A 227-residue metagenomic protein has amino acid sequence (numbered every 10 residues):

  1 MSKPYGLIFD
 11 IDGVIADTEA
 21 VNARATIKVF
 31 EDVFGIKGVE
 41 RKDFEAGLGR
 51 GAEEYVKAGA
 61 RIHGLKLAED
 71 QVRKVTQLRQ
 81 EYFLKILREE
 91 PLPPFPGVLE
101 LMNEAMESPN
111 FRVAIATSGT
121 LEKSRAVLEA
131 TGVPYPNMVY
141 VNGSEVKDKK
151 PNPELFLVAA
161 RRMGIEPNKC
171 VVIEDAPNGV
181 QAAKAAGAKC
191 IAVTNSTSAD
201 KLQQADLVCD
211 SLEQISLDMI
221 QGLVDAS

Functional and structural regions predicted by a protein language model:
M1-Y5, N103, T120-S227: Asp-based, Mg2+/Mn2+-dependent phosphohydrolase catalytic module
S2-E107, E122, P134: N-terminal helical cap/lid subdomain that shapes the substrate entry/recognition surface in HAD-like hydrolases
G13, R88-E89, F111, G143 (+1 more regions): Short, contiguous strand/loop micro-motifs
V14, T18, T117, G179: Ser/Thr-glycine-rich phosphate-binding loops at phosphate-binding pockets of nucleotides, nucleotide cofactors
I15, P94, V113-A116, V172-I173: Conserved SAM-binding loop
P109-N110, G187: Glycine-centered short loops/turns at secondary-structure junctions
